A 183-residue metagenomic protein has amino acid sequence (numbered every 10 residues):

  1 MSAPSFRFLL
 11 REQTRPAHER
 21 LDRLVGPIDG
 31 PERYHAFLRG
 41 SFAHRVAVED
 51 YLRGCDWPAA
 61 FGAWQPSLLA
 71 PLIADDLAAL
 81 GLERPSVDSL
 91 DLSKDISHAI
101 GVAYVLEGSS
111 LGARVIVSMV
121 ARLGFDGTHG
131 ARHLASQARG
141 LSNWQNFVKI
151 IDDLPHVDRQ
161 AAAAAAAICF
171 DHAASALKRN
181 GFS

Functional and structural regions predicted by a protein language model:
M1-S183: Metal- and O2-centered redox machinery and metal/ROS homeostasis
